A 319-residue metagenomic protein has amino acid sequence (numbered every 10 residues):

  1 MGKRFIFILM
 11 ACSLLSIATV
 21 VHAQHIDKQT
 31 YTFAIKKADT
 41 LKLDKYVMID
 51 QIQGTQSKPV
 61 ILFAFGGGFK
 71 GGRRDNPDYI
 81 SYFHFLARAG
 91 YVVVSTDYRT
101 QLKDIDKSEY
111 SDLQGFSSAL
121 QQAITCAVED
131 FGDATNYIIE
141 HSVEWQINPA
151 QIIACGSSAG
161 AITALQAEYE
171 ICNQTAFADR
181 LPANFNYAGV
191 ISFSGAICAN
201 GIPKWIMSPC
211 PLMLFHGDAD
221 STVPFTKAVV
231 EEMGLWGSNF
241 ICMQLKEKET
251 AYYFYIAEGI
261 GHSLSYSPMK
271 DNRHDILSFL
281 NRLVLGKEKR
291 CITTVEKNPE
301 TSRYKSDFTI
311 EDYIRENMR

Functional and structural regions predicted by a protein language model:
A23-Q56: N-terminal cap/lid segment of alpha/beta-hydrolase-fold proteins
Q56-G68: Short beta-strand element of the alpha/beta-hydrolase
G68-G71, V93, Y137: Serine-hydrolase catalytic-loop signature spanning alpha/beta hydrolases and amidase-signature enzymes
R74-T96, K103-I105: Short amphipathic alpha-helix adjacent to the substrate-entry channel of hydrolases
L113-E144, G237: Alpha/beta-hydrolase active-site loop
N136-S208: Primarily recognizes the serine-hydrolase "nucleophile elbow" in alpha/beta-hydrolase and SGNH/GDSL folds
A178-E249: The feature captures the conserved acid-bearing segment of alpha/beta-hydrolase catalytic domains
K246-R319: C-terminal catalytic histidine-bearing segment of alpha/beta-hydrolase fold enzymes
